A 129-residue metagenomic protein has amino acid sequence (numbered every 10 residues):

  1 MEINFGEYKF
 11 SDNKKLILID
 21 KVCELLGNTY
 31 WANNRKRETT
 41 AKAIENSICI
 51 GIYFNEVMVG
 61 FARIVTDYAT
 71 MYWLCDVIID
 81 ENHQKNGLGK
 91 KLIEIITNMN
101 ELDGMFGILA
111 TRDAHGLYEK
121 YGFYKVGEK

Functional and structural regions predicted by a protein language model:
M1-R35, K129: Short amphipathic alpha-helix that is part of the acyltransferase structural core
E38-S47, Y53-I78: A conserved beta-strand-loop-helix scaffold within acyl/acetyltransferase catalytic domains
H83-L92: Conserved acetyl-CoA pyrophosphate-binding loop and the N-cap/start of the following alpha-helix in GNAT-like
L102-K129: Conserved active-site alpha-helix within GNAT-family acetyltransferase domains
